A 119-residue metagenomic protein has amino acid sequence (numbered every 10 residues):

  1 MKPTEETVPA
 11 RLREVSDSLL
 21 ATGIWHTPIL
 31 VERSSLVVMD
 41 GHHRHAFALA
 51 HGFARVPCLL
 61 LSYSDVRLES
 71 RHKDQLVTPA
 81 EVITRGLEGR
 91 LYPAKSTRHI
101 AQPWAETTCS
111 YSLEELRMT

Functional and structural regions predicted by a protein language model:
M1-S34, M39, H45-T119: Short, charged/polar connector segments at secondary-structure boundaries
